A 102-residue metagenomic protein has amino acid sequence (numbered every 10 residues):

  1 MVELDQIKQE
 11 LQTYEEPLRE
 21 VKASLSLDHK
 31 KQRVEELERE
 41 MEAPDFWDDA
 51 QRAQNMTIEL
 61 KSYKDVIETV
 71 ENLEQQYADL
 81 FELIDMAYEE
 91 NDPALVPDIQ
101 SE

Functional and structural regions predicted by a protein language model:
M1-E102: Charged, heptad-repeat coiled-coil alpha-helices that serve as long linker/dimerization "arms" in large NTP-dependent
